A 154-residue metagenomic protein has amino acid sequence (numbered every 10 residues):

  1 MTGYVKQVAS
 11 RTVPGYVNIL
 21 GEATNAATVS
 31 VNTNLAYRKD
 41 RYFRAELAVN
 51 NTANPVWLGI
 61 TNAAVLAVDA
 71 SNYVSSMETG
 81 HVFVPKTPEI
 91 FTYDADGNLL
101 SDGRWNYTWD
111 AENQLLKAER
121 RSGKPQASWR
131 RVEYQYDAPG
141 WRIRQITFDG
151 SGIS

Functional and structural regions predicted by a protein language model:
M1-S154: Acidic/glycine-rich beta-solenoid
